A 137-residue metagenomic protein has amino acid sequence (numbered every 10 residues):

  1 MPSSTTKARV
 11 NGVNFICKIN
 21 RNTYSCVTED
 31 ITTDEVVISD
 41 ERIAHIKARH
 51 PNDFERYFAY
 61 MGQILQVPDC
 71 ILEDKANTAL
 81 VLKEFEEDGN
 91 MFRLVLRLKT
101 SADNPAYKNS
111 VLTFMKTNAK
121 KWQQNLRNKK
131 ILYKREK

Functional and structural regions predicted by a protein language model:
M1-K137: Ribonuclease/tRNase effector modules and their secretory precursors
